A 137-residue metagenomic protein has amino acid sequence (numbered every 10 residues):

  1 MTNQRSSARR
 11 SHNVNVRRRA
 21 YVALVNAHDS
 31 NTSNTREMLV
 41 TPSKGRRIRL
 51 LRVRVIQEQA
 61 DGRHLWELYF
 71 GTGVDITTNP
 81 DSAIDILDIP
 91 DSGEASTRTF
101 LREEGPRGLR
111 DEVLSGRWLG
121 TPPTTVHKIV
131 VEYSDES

Functional and structural regions predicted by a protein language model:
T2-R47, R52, E58-R63, L109-R110 (+1 more regions): C-terminal interaction-tip segments
V22-A27, P80-S92: Solvent-exposed serine/threonine-rich low-complexity stretches and specific carbohydrate-binding patches
M38-L39, Y69-G71, D88: Beta-strand-rich, repetitive solenoid scaffolds
T41, D91-V113, W118-T121: Beta-sandwich interaction modules
R52-V53, A83: Short, surface-exposed, polar/charged, turn-prone segments marking secondary-structure boundaries
A60-D81: Short, surface-exposed beta-strand/strand-loop-strand elements in extracellular ectodomains
Y69, S115, E132: Residues in well-ordered beta-strands of folded domains
V74-I76, I86-I89, L101, V113 (+1 more regions): Extended hydrophobic/Leu-rich segments
